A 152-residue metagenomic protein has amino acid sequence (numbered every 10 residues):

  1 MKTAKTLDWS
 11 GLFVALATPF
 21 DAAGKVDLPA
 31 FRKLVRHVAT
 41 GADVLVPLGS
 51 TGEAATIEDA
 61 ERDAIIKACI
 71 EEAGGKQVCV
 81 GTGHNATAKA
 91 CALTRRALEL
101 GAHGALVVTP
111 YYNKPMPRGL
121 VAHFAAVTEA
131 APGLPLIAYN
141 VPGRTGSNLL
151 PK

Functional and structural regions predicted by a protein language model:
K2-N148: Active-site beta->alpha loop and helix N-cap motifs at the rims of alpha/beta catalytic domains
L150-K152: Short, intrinsically disordered, charge-balanced linker/junction segments flanking boundaries in proteins
